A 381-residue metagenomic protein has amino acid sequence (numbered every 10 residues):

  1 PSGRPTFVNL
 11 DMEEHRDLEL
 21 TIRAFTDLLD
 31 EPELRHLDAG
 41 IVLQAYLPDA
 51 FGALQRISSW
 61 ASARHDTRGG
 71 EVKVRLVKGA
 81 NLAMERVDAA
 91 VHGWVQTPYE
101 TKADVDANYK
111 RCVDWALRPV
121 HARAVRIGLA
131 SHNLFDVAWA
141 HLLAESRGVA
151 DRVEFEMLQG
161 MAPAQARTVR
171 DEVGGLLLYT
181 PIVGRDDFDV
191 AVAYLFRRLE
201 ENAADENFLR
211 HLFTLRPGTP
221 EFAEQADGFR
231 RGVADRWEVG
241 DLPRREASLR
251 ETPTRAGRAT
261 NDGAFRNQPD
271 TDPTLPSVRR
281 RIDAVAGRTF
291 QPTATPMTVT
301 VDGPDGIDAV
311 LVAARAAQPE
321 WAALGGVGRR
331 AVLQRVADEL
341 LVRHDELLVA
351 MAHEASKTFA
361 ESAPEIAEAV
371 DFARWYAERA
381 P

Functional and structural regions predicted by a protein language model:
P1, F25-P32, V120, Q318-A322 (+3 more regions): Structural motif corresponding to the C-terminal cap of alpha-helices
P1-G257: Positively charged, amphipathic and often flexible ligand-engagement surfaces
T6-L28, A140, V332-L333, L347 (+4 more regions): Extended, hydrophobic alpha-helical segments in both membrane/secreted and soluble proteins
R185, V190-D338, V342, V349 (+2 more regions): Terminal low-complexity tails and localization/encapsulation signals of metabolic enzymes
